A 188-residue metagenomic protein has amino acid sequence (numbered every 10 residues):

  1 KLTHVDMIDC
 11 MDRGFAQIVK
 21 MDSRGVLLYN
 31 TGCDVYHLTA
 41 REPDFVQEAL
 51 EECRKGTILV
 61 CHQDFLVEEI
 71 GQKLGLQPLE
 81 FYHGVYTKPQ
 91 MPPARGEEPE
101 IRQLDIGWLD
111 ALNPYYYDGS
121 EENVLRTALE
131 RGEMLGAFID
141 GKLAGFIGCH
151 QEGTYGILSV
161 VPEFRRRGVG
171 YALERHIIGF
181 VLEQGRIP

Functional and structural regions predicted by a protein language model:
K1-E68, P114-D118, E122, R126-T127: N-terminal charged segments
K1-V5, P89-E122: Short amphipathic alpha-helix that is part of the acyltransferase structural core
D44-A49, R166-V181: Conserved acetyl-CoA-binding loop-helix of GNAT-fold acetyltransferases
E48-G96: Hydrophobic alpha-helical segments and helix pairs
N123-P162: A conserved beta-strand-loop-helix scaffold within acyl/acetyltransferase catalytic domains
